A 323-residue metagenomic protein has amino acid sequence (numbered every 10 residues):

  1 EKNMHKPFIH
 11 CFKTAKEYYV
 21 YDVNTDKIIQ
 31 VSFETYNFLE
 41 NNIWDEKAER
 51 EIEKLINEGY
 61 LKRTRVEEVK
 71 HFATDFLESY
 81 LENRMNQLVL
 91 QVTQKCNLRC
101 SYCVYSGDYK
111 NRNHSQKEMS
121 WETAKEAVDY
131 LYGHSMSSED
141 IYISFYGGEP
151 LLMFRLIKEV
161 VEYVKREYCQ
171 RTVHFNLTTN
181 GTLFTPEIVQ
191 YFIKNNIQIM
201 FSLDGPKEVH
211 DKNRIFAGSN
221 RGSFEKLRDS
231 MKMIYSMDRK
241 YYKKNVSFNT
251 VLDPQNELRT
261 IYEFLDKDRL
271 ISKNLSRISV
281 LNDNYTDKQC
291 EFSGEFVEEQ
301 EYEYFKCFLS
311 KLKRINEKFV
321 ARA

Functional and structural regions predicted by a protein language model:
E1-T25, I29-W44, C290-F292, Y304-K306: Auxiliary Fe-S-binding modules of radical SAM enzymes
H5-Y21, T25-Q30, E49-V89, G107 (+1 more regions): N-terminal [4Fe-4S]-dependent radical SAM core
A73-Q190, K194-N195: Conserved alpha-helical substructure of the radical SAM core
V89-Q91, Y142-Y146, N176-N180, M200-D204 (+2 more regions): A cross-family glycoside hydrolase active-site/sugar-binding cleft signature
K95-Y102, S202, S223, L227: Active-site cores of enzymes that catalyze phosphoryl transfer or operate on phosphate-rich substrates
Y109-K110, P150-L152, G181-P186, Q198-N220 (+1 more regions): Conserved radical SAM core fold
I193-I199, L270-S272: Glycine-enriched alpha-helix->loop->beta-strand junction motifs that scaffold or abut catalytic
E208-R228, K232-A323: Radical SAM enzyme [4Fe-4S]-AdoMet core and its adjacent flexible, acidic and glycine-rich loops/tails across
